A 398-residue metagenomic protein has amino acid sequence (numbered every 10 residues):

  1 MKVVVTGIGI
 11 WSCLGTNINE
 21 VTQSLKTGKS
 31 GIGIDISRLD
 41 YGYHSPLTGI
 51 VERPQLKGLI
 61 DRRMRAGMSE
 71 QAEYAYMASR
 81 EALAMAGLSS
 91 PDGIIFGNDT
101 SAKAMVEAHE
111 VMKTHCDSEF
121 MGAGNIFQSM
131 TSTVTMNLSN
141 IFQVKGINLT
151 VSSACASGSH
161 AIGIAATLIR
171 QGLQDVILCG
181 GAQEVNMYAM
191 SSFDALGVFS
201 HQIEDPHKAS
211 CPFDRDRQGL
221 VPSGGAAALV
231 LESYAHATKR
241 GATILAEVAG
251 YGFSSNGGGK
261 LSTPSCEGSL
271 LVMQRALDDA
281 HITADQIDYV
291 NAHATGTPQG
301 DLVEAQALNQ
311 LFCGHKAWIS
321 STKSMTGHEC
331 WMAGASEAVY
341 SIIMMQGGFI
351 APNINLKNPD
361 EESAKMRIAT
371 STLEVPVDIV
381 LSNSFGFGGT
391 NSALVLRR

Functional and structural regions predicted by a protein language model:
M1-R63, A235-E247, V339-N353, R397-R398: ACP-dependent fatty acid/polyketide chain-elongation machinery
K2-T6, K26-I34, E204-A280, Y289: Condensing-enzyme catalytic core mediating Claisen C-C bond formation in acyl metabolism
V5, E20, K26-S153, A182-M190 (+1 more regions): Conserved beta-ketoacyl condensing-enzyme motif
G7, L25, S79, I94 (+10 more regions): Conserved small-residue
R62-G67, F96, C116-Q128, K145-A161 (+7 more regions): Cysteine-centered functional microenvironments
A75-M85, T131-V134, S139-F142, N148-A182 (+3 more regions): Active-site-proximal alpha-helical scaffold in enzymes
C116-G122, G163, T167, E184-K239 (+1 more regions): Glycine-/small-residue-rich "gating" segment that lines the acyl/pantetheine channel and substrate pocket
L173-Q218, Y251-P264, A292-D301, K316-M366: Acyl-CoA/ACP chain-elongation machinery
